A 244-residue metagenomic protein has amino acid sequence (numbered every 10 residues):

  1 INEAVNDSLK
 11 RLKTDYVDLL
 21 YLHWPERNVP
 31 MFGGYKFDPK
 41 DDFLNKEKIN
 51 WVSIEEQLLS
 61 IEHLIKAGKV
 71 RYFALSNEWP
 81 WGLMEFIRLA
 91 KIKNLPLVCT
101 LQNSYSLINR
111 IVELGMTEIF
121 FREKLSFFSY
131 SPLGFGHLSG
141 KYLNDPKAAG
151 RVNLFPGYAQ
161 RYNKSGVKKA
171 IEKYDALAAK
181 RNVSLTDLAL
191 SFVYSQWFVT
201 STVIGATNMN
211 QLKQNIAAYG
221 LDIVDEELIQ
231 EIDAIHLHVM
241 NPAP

Functional and structural regions predicted by a protein language model:
I1-L20: CE4/NodB-like, metal-dependent polysaccharide N-deacetylase domain that modifies extracellular/periplasmic N-acetylated
P25-A234: Beta/alpha (TIM)-barrel catalytic core signal, keyed to glycine-rich beta->alpha loops juxtaposed to Asp/Glu that bind
L237-P244: Generic C-terminal helix-cap and adjacent flexible tail
